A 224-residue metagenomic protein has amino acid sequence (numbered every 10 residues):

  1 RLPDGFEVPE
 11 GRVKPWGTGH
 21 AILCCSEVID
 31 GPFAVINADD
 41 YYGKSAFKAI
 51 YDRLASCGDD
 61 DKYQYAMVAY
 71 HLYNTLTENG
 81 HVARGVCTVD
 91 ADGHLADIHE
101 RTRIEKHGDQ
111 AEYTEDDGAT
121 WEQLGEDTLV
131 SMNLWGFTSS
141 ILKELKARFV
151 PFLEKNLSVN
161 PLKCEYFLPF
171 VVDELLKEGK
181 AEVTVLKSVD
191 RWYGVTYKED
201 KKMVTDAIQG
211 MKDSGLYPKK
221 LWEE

Functional and structural regions predicted by a protein language model:
R1-G5, Y73-T75, I104-K106, R191-Y193: A short acidic, often aromatic-flanked loop/helix-cap motif at beta-alpha or helix-coil junctions that lines enzyme
R1-V35, Y42-G43, F47-A49, S56: Conserved N-terminal catalytic core of the sugar/cofactor nucleotidyltransferase
P3-P15, G80-G85, E199-M203: Short, surface-exposed amphipathic charged segments that create phosphate/polyanion-binding patches used for binding
C25, D39, H71, T138 (+1 more regions): Residue-level signal for inorganic ion chemistry
D30-G31, A38, D60-Y65, A83 (+1 more regions): Short coil/turn connectors at secondary-structure junctions
K44-M132: Conserved core of the sugar-phosphate nucleotidyltransferase
V89-A91, I98-E224: Conserved alpha/beta core of the MobA/IspD/sugar-nucleotide pyrophosphorylase nucleotidyltransferase superfamily
